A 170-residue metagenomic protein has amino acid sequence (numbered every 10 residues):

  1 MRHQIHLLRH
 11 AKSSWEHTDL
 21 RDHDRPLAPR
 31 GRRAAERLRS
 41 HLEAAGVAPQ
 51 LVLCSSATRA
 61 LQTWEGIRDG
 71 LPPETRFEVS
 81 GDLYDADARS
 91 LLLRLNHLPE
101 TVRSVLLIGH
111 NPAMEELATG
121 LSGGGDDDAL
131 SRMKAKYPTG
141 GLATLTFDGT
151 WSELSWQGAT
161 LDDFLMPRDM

Functional and structural regions predicted by a protein language model:
R2-D82, A86, S122-D127, Y137: Active-site-proximal alpha-helix that buttresses catalytic centers in soluble enzyme cores
I5, R103-L106, L142: Residue-level preference for the first positions of well-ordered beta-strands
A45-V47, L98-R103: Glycine-rich phosphate-binding loop signature in dinucleotide/nucleotide-binding domains
L83-E100: Short phosphate-binding loop-to-helix
R103-S122: A glycine-rich beta-strand to alpha-helix segment that forms a phosphate/ribose-binding loop at ligand/cofactor sites
S122-T160: Domain-level recognition of soluble alpha/beta enzyme cores, biased toward histidine phosphatases/phosphomutases
A159-M170: Short, solvent-exposed aromatic-acidic interface loops
